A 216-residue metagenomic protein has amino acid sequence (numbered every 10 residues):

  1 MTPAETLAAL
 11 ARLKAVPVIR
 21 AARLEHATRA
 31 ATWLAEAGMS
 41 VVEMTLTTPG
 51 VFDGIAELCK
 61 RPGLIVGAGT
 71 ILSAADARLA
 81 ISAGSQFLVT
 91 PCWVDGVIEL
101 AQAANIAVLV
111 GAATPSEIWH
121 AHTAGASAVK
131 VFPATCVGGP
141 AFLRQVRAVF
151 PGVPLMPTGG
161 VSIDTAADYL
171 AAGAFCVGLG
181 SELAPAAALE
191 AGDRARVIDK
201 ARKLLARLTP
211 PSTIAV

Functional and structural regions predicted by a protein language model:
M1-Q86, A103, G152, I163-D164 (+2 more regions): Conserved N-terminal beta1-alpha1 strand-loop-helix module at the mouth
A15-I19, V42-M44, V66-G69, L88-T90 (+4 more regions): Hydrophobic faces of well-ordered beta-strands that scaffold small-molecule active sites in alpha/beta enzyme cores
G38, P62, G84, C92 (+5 more regions): Conserved functional loop/turn residues at catalytic and ligand-binding sites
M39-M44, I81-A83, A104, T114-L143 (+1 more regions): Glycine/Thr-rich beta-alpha phosphate-binding loop at enzyme active sites
L46-P49, I71, W93-D95, A113-P115 (+3 more regions): Short, ordered loop/turn segments at secondary-structure junctions
A77-A121: Hydrophobic, well-structured mid-protein blocks that either form specific transmembrane helices
R78, L109-K130, A134-G139, V153-P154 (+6 more regions): Catalytic alpha/beta core domains of metabolic enzymes, predominantly
F87-L100, K130-G139, G173-R194: Glycine-rich phosphate-binding active-site loops on the catalytic face of alpha/beta enzymes
